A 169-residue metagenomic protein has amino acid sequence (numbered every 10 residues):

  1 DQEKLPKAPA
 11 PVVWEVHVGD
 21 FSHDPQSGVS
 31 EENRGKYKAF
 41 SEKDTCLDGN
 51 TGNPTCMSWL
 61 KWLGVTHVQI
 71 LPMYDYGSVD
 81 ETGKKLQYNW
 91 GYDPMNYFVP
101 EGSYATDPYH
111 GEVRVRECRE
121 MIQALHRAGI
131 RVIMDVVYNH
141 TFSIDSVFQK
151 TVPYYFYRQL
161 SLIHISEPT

Functional and structural regions predicted by a protein language model:
D1-P9: Basic K/R-rich, polyanion-interacting modules in nucleoproteins and related proteins
A10-G19: Parallel beta-helix/beta-solenoid
G19-L162, S166: Substrate-binding/active-site clefts of carbohydrate-active enzymes
